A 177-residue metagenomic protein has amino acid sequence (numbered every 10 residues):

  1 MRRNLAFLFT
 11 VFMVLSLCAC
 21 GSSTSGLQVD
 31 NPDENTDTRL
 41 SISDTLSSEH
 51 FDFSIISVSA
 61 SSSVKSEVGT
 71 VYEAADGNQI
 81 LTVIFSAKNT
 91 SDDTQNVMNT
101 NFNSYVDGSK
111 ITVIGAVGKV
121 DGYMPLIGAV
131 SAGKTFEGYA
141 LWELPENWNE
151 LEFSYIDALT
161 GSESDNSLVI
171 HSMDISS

Functional and structural regions predicted by a protein language model:
M1-S25: Sec-dependent N-terminal signal peptides of Gram-positive bacterial secreted proteins and lipoproteins
C20-T82, S86-S177: Conserved functional micro-motifs across diverse proteins
